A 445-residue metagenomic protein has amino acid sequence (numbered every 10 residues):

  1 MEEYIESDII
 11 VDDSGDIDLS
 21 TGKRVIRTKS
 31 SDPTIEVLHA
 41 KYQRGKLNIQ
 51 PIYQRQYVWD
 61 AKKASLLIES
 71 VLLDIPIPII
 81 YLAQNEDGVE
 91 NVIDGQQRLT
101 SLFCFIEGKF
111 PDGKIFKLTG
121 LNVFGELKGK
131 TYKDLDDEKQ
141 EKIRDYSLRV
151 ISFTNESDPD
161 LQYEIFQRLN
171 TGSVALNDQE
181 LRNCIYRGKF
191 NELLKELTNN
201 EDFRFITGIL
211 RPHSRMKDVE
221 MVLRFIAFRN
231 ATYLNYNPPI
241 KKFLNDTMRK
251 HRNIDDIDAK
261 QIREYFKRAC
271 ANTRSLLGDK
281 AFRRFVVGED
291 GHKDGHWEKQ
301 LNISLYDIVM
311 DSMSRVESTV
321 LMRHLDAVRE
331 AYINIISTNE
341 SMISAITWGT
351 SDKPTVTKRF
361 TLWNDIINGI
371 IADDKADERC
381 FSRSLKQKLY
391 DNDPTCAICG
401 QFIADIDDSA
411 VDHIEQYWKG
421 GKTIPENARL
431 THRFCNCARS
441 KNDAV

Functional and structural regions predicted by a protein language model:
E2-A40, N48-R249, A428-T431: Basic- and aromatic-enriched surface patches that contact anionic nucleotides/nucleic acids
E2-I5, P239-R268, N272, L276-G369: A cross-family structural signal marking well-folded subdomains
Q56, K293-Q300, T347-S351, K375-Q387 (+1 more regions): Short, contiguous acidic/charged loop-to-helix segments that flank catalytic cores in large enzymes
N91-D94, S214-D218, W297-L305, I403 (+1 more regions): Secondary-structure capping and boundary motifs in well-ordered enzyme cores
R204-P212, D290-H296, C380-S382: Active-site-adjacent structural elements in folded domains
V309, L389, A428: Hydrophobic, well-ordered secondary-structure elements that form the walls of internal hydrophobic environments
T361-I398, K422: Short, charged surface segments at domain edges that flank catalytic/cofactor-binding sites
G400-T431, K441-V445: Histidine-centered nuclease catalytic patch
